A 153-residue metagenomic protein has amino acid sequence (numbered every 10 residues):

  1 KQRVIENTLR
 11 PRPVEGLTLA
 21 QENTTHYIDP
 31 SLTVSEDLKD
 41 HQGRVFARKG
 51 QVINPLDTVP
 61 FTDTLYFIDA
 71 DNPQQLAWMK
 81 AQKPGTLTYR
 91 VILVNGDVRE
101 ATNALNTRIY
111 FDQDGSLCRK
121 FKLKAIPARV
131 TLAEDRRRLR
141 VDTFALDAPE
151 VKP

Functional and structural regions predicted by a protein language model:
K1-L65, A70-N103, R138-P153: Non-globular targeting/processing and membrane-anchoring segments
Q74-A77, C118, I126: Short, well-ordered alpha-helical microsegments
Q82-P84, T107, A125, A133: Generic preference for flexible, low-structure residues
R90-I92, Y110, P127-V130: Short hydrophobic alpha-helical runs that function as membrane-insertion/retention elements
E100-K124: Thioredoxin-like thiol-disulfide oxidoreductase module
L123, V130, A145: Short basic, glycine-rich beta-strand/loop surfaces that mediate nucleic-acid
P127-L139: A short, hydrophobic beta-strand/beta-hairpin element that forms part of a small beta-sheet core
